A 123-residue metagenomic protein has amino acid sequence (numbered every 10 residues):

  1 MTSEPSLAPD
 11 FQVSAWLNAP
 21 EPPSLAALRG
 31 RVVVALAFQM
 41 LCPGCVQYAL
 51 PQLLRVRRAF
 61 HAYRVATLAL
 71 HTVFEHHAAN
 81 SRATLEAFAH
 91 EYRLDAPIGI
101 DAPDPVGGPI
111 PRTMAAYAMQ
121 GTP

Functional and structural regions predicted by a protein language model:
M1-A26, A96: N-terminal "domain-start" segment that seeds a small globular fold
M1-T2, P22-L25, V56-R58, A87 (+1 more regions): Short, flexible, glycine/charge-rich loop motifs used to bind or transfer phosphoryl groups or to couple energy/partner
P9, P43-G44, P51, P97 (+1 more regions): Proline-centered helix-kink/hinge sites
W16-N18, G30, T72, P103-D104: Residues that form or immediately flank small-molecule/cofactor binding pockets and catalytic motifs
P22-L53, T67-L68: Short active-site neighborhood of thiol/selenol oxidoreductases, capturing the structured segment around
G30-V33, Y63-A66, R93-P97, G121-T122: Loop/turn elements at helix/coil->beta-strand transitions in domains of secreted/extracellular proteins
V46-Y92, P103-I110: Structural microenvironment flanking redox-active thiols in thiol-disulfide oxidoreductases
Y92-L94, I100-P123: Thiol/disulfide oxidoreductase modules built on the thioredoxin-like
